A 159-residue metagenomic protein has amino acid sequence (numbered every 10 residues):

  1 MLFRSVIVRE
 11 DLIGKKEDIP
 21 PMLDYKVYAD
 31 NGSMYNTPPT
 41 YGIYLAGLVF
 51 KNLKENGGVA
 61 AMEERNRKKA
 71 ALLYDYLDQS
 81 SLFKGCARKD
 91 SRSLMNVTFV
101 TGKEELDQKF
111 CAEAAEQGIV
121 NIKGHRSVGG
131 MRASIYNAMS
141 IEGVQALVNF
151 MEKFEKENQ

Functional and structural regions predicted by a protein language model:
F3-Y74, R88, E157-Q159: Active-site C-terminal subdomain of aminotransferase-like
V8, F99-K103, I135-N137: Short beta-strand-to-loop capping motifs
F83-A114: Conserved PLP-binding catalytic core of the aspartate aminotransferase-like
Q108-Q117, A146-E152: Short amphipathic alpha-helices in soluble, non-transmembrane regions that often serve as interface/regulatory elements
Q117-I135: Conserved PLP cofactor-binding pocket of PLP-dependent enzymes
G129-Q159: PLP-dependent enzyme catalytic core of the Aspartate aminotransferase-like
